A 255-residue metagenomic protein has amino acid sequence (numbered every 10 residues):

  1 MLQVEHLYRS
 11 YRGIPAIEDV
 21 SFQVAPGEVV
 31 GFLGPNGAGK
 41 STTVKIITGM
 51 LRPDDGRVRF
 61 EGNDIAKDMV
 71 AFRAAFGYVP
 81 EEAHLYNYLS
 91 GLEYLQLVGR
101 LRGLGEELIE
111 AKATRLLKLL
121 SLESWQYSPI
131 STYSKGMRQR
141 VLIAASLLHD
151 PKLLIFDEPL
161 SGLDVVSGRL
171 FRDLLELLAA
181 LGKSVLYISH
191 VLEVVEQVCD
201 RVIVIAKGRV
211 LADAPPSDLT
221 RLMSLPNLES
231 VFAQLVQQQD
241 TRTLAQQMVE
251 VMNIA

Functional and structural regions predicted by a protein language model:
G56-K67, A71-F72: Conserved ABC transporter NBD signature motif
Q96, R100, E107-W125: Conserved ABC ATPase "signature" region
L154-D157: Catalytic Walker B motif of ABC-type/P-loop ATPase nucleotide-binding domains
R169-L181: Helical segment within the ABC ATPase nucleotide-binding domain
V195-E196: A short, surface-exposed alpha-helical micro-motif characterized by mixed small hydrophobic and charged/polar residues
D213-A214: ABC ATPase "signature
